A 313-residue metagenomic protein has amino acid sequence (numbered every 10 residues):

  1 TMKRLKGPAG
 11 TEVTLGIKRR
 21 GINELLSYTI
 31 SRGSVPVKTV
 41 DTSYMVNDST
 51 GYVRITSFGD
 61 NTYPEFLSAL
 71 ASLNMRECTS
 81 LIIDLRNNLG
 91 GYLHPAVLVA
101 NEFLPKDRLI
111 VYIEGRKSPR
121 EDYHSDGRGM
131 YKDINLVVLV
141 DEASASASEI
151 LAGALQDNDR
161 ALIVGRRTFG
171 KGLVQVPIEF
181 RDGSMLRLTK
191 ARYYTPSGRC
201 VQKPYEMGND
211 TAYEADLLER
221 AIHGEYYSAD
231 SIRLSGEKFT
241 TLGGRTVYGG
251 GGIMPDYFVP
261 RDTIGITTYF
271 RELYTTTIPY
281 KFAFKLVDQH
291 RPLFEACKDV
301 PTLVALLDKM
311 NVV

Functional and structural regions predicted by a protein language model:
T1-R181: Cleft-lining beta-strand/loop regions that shape enzyme active-site pockets
N23-L25, M185, C200, T246: Short, solvent-exposed loop/turn motifs
S34, T56-S57, E142, R167 (+5 more regions): A broadly conserved detector of short glycine/acidic/proline-rich loop/turn motifs that flank catalytic sites and bind
V37-V40, D60-P64, P196-S197, V247-G249 (+1 more regions): Short, solvent-exposed loop/turn elements at domain surfaces
V53, R187-L188, Y248: Generic recognition of long tandem-repeat/solenoid scaffolds
E102-F103, P119, P177, D182-S184 (+4 more regions): Generic secondary-structure boundary signal with a strong preference for alpha-helix termini
A147, D159-R160, R166, G170-K238: Polar, glycine-rich mid-to-C-terminal structural blocks that act as macromolecule-binding/assembly scaffolds
C200-V201, Y205-V313: Conserved functional hotspot residues or short segments at active or partner-binding sites across diverse domains
